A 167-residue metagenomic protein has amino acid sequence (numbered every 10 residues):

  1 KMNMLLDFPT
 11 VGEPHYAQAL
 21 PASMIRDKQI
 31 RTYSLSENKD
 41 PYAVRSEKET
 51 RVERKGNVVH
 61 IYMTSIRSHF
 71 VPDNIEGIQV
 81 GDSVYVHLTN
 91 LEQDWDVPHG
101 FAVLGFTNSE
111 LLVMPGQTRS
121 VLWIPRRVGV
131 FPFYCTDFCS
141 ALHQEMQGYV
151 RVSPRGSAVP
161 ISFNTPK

Functional and structural regions predicted by a protein language model:
M2-F8, G12-I25, Y33-L35, D40-K55 (+1 more regions): Extracellular/periplasmic metallocenter environments
D27-T32, H60-M63: Long, charged N-terminal interaction/targeting segments
T32-N38, P72, V84-Y85, H99-A102: Short acidic/polar alpha-helix capping motifs at helix-coil junctions
R51-S83: N-terminal edge beta-strand
M63-S65, I78, L88, V103 (+3 more regions): Hydrophobic residues in beta-strands and at strand termini
I66-S68, S83, T89-Q93, F106 (+4 more regions): Solvent-exposed coil/turn segments that connect beta secondary-structure elements in extracytoplasmic/periplasmic
D73-E76, N108-L112, L122: Beta-strand-rich interaction surfaces with strong enrichment in secreted/lumenal proteins
H87-T118, A141-G148: Histidine- and aromatic-enriched segments that form or immediately flank copper-ligand environments
